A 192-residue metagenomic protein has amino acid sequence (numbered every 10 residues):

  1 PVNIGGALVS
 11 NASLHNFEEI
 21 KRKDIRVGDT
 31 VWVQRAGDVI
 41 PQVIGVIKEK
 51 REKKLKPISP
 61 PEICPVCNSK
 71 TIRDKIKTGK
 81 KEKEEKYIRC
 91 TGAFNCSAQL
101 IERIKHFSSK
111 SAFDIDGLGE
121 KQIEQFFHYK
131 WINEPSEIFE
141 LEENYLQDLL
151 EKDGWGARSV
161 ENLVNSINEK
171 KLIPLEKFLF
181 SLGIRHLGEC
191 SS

Functional and structural regions predicted by a protein language model:
P1: Nucleic-acid 5′ end/cap handling module spanning
I4-E18: Short, structured beta-strand/loop micro-motifs enriched in basic residues and often containing a Trp
R22-D24, V33: A general structural signal for short secondary-structure junctions and capping/turn motifs
D24-I25, I132: Short, well-ordered loop/turn sites that connect or cap secondary structure elements
V31-S192: Structural signature for extended repeat/solenoid scaffolds and their inter-repeat hinge/linker regions, spanning
